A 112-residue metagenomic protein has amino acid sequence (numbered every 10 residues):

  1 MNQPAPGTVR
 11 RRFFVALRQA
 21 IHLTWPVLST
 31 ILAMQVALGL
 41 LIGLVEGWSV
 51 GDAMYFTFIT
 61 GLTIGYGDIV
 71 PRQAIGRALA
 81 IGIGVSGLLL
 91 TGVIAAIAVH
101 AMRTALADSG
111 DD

Functional and structural regions predicted by a protein language model:
M1-G43, G47, G84-D112: Cytoplasmic (intracellular) domains, linkers, and terminal tails of multi-pass ion channels
W48-D52: Short, non-helical or kinked segments that cap or interrupt transmembrane helices
A53-A107: Pore domain of cation channels
